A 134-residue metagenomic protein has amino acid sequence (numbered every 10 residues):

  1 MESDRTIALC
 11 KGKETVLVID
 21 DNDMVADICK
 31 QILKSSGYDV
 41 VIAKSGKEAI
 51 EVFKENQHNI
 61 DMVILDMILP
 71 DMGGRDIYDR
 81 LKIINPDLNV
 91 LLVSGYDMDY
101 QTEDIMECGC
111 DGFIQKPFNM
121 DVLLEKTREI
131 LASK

Functional and structural regions predicted by a protein language model:
M1-L17, D104: Disordered, acidic interdomain junction associated with two-component signaling
A26, P70, M98: The feature encodes the CheY-like receiver
D27-S35: Charged docking surfaces used in two-component/phosphorelay signaling
I42-M62: Acidic, metal-coordinating helix/loop segments flanking the phosphotransfer/catalytic sites of two-component signaling
S45-E48, G73-I77: Acidic catalytic/metal-coordinating carboxylates
D66: Active-site residues of response regulator receiver
D76, Y96-I114, D121-E125: Alpha4 helix (beta4-alpha4-beta5 surface) of REC/receiver domains from two-component response regulators
